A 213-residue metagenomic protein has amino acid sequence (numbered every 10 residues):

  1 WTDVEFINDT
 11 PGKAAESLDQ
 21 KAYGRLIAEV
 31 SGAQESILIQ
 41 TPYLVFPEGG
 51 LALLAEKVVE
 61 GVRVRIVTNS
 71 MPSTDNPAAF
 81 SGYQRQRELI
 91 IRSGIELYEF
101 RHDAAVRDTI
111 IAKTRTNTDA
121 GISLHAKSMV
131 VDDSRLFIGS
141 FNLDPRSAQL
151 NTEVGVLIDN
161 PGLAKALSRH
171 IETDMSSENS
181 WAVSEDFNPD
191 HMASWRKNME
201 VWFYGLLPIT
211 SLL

Functional and structural regions predicted by a protein language model:
W1-L213: Charged, low-complexity intrinsically disordered terminal segments
